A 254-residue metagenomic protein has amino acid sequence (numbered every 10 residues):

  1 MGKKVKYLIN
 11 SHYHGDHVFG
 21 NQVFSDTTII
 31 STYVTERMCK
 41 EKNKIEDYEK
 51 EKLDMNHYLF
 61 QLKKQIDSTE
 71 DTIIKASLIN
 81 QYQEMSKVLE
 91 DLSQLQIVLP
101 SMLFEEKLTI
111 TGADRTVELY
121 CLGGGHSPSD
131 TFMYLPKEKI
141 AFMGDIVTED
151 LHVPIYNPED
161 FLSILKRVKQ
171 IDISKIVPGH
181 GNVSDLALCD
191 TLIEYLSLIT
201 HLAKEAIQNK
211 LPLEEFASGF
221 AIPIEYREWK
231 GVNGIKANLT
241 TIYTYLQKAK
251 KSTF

Functional and structural regions predicted by a protein language model:
M1-K3, Q170-I171: Glycine-rich phosphate-binding loop signature in dinucleotide/nucleotide-binding domains
G2-P100, T109: Active-site HxH/HxHxD metal-binding segment of metal-dependent hydrolases
G20, K175, G181, T191-S218 (+1 more regions): A post-motif C-terminal structural segment
L59, I66, Y82, S86-L89 (+6 more regions): Heptad-repeat amphipathic alpha-helical coiled-coil interaction surface used for oligomerization/assembly
T109, T116-L198: Metallo-beta-lactamase
Q208-F254: C-terminal regulatory/interaction regions
